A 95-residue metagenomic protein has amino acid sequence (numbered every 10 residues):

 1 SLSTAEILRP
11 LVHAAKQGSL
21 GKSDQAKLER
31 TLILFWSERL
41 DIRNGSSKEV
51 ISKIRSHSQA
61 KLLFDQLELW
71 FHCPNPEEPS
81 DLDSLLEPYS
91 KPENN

Functional and structural regions predicted by a protein language model:
S1-P10: Transmembrane-cytosolic junction motif
R9-N95: Membrane-proximal, non-transmembrane interaction modules that couple membrane proteins to downstream assemblies
